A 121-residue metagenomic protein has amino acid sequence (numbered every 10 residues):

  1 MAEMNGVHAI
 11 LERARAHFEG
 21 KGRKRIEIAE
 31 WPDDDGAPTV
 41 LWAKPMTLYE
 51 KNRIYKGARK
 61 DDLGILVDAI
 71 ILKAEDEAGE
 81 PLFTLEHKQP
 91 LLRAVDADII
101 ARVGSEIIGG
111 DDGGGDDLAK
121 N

Functional and structural regions predicted by a protein language model:
A2, E30-N121: Short, surface-exposed, charged amphipathic helix/loop patches that serve as local interaction elements
A2-F18: Low-complexity intrinsically disordered segments
L11, K21-R23, W42, I71: Intrinsically disordered, low-complexity sequence elements enriched in Ser/Thr/Gly/Pro
H17-E27, V67-A69: A short, compositionally biased
